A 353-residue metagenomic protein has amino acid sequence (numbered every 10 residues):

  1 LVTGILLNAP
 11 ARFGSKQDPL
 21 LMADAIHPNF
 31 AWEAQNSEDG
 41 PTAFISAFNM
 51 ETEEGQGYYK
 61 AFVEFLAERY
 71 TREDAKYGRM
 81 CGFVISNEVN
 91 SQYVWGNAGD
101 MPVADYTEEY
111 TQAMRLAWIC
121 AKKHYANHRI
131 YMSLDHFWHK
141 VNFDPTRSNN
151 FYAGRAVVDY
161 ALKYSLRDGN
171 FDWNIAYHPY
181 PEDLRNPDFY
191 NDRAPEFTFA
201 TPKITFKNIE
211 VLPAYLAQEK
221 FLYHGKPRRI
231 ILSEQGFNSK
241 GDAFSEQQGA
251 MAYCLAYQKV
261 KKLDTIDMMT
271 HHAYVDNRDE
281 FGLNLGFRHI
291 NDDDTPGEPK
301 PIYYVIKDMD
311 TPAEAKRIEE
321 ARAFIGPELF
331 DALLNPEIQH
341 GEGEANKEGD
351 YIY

Functional and structural regions predicted by a protein language model:
L1-D144, E182-D183, D276-F281: Substrate-binding cleft and catalytic face of glycoside hydrolase catalytic domains, especially the flexible beta-alpha
F13, Y59-F62, A67, E73 (+2 more regions): Noncatalytic carbohydrate-binding groove/subsite architecture in carbohydrate-active enzymes
A34-N36, P41-A43, V94, S239-Y353: Aromatic-rich peripheral "rim/lid" segments of glycoside hydrolase catalytic domains that contact and position glycan
T42-A43, A98-M101, N191-E196, G286-R288: Short glycine/proline- and charge-enriched loop/turn segments that cap or connect secondary-structure elements
T52, M101-P102, A153-G154, N208 (+1 more regions): Helix N-terminus capping/helix-initiation residues
T52-Q56, P202, F206, P296: Short, solvent-exposed loop/helix junctions and linker helices that flank or host conserved functional motifs
M80-S86, G225-S233, K262-N277: Extracellular serine-dependent O-acyl
